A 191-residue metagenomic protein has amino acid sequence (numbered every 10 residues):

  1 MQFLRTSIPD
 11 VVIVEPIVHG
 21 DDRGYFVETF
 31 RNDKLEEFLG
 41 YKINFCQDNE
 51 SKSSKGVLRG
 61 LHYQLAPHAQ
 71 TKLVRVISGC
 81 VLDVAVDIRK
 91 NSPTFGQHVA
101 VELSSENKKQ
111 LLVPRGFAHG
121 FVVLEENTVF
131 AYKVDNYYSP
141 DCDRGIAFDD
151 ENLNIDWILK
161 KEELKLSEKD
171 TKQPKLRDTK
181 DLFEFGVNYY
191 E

Functional and structural regions predicted by a protein language model:
M1-E106, E125-N127, V134, S139-E191: Non-catalytic, conserved peripheral segments adjacent to functional cores
L111, H119-L124: Short beta-strand His + acidic residue motifs that chelate non-heme Fe in jelly-roll/DSBH and cupin folds
